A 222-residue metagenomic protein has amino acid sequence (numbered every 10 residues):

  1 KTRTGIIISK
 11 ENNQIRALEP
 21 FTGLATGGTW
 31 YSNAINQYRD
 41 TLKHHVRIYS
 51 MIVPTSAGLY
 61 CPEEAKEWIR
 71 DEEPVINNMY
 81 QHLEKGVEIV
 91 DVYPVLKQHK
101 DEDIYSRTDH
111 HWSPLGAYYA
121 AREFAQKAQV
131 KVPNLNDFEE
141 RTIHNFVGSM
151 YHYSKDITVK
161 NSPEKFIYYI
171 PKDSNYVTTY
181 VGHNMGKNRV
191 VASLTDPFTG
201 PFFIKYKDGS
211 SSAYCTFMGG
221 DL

Functional and structural regions predicted by a protein language model:
K1-L222: Extracellular glycan-modifying ectodomains
